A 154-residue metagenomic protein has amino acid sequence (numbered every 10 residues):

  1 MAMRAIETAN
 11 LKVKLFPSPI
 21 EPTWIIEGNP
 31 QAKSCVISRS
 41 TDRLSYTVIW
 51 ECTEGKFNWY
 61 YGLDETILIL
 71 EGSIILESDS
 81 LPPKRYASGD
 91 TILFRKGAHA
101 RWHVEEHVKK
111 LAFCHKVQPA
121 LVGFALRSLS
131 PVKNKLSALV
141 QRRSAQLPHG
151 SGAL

Functional and structural regions predicted by a protein language model:
M1-R43, L147-L154: A short, N-terminal "cap"/entry segment at the start of jelly-roll beta-barrel domains of the cupin/DSBH fold
R43-Y61: Conserved short histidine dyad/triad with adjacent acidic residue
T47-I49, T66, T91-L93: Conserved hydrophobic/aromatic beta-strand scaffold that supports enzyme active sites
C52, Y61-L76: Short, conserved beta-strand element in jelly-roll/cupin
S80-K96: Short acidic-glycine-tyrosine-enriched beta hairpin
S88, K96-L121: Ligand-binding loop in jelly-roll beta-barrel domains
A120-L154: Acidic/histidine-enriched, glycine/proline-rich intrinsically disordered or flexible terminal extensions
